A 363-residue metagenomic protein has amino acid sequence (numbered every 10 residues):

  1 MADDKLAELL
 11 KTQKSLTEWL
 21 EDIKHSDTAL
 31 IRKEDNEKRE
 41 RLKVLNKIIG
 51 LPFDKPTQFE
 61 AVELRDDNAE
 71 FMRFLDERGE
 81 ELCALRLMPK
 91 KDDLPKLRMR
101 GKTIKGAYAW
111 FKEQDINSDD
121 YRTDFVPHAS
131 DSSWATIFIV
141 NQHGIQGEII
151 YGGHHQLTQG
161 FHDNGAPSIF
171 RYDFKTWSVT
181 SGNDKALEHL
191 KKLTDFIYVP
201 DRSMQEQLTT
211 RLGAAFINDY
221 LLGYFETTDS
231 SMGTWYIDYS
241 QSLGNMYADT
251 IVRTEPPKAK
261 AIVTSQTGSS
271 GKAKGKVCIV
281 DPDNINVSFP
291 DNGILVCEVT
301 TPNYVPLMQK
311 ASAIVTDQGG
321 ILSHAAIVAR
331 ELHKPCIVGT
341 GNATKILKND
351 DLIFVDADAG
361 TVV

Functional and structural regions predicted by a protein language model:
M1-V363: Non-catalytic, soluble scaffold/interaction modules
